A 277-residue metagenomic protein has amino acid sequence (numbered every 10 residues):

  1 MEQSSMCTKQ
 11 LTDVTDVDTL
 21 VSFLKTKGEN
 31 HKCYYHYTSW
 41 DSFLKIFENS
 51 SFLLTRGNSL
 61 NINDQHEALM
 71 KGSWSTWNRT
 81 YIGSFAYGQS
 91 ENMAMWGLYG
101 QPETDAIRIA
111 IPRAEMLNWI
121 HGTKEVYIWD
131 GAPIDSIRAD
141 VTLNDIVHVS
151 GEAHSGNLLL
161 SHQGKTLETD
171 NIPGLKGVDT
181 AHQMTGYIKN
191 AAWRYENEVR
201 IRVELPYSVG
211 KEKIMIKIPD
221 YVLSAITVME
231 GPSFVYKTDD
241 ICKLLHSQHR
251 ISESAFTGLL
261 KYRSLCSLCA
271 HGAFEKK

Functional and structural regions predicted by a protein language model:
M1-K277: Partner-binding and oligomerization surfaces adjacent to conserved cores of proteins that assemble macromolecular
